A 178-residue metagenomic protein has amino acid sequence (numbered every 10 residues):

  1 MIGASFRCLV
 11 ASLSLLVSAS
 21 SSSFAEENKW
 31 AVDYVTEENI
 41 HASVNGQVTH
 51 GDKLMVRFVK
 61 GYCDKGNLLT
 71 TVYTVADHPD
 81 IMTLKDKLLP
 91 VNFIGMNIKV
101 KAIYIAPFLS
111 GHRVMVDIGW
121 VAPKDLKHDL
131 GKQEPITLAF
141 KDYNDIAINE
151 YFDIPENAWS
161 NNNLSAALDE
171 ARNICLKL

Functional and structural regions predicted by a protein language model:
M1-S5: N-terminal secretory signal peptides that target proteins for export/translocation
C8-S18: Bacterial N-terminal signal peptides
F24-H128, K132-L178: A generic "folded-domain core" signal
